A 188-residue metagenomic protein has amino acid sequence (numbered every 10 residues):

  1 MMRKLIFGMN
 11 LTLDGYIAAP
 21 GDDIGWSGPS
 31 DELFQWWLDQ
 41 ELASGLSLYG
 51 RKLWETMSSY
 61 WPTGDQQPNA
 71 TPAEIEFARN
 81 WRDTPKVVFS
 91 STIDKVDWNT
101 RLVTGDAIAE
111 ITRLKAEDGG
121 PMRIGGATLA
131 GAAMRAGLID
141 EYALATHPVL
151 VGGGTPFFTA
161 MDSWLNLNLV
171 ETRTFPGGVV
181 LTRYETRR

Functional and structural regions predicted by a protein language model:
M1-R188: Enzymes that bind and transform nitrogen-containing heteroaromatic metabolites
